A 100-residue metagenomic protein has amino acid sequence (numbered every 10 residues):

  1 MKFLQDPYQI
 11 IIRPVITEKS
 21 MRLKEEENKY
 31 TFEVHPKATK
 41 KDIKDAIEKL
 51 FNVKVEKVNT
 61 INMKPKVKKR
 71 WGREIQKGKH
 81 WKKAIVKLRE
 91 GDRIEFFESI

Functional and structural regions predicted by a protein language model:
M1-I100: Contiguous, often N-terminal, cationic amphipathic patches that form binding interfaces
